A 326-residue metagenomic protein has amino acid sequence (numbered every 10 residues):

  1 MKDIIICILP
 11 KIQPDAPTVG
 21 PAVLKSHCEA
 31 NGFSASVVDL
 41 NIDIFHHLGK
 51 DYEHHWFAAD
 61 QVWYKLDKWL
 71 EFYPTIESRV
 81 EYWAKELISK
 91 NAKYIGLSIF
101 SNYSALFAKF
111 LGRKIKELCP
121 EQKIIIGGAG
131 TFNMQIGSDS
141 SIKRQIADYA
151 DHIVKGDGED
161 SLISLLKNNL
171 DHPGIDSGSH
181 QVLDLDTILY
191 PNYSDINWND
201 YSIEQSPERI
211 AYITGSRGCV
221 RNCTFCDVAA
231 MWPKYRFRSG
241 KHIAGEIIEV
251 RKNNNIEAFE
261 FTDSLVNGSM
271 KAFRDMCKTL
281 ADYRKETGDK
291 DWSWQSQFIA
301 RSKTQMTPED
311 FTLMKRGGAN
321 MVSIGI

Functional and structural regions predicted by a protein language model:
K2-N253: Acidic, low-complexity intrinsically disordered segments
Y190-I326: Radical SAM [4Fe-4S] cluster-binding motif and immediate context
